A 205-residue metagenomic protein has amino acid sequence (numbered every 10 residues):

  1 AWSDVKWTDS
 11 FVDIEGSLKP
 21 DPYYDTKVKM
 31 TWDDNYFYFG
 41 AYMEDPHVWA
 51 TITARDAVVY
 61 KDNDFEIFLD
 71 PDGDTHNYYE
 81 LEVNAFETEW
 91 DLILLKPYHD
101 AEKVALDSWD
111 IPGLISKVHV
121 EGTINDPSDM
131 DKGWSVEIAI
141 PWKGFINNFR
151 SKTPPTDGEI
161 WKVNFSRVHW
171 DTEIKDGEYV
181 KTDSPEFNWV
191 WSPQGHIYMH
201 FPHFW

Functional and structural regions predicted by a protein language model:
A1-W205: Structural preference for beta-rich elements and adjacent junctions enriched in aromatics
